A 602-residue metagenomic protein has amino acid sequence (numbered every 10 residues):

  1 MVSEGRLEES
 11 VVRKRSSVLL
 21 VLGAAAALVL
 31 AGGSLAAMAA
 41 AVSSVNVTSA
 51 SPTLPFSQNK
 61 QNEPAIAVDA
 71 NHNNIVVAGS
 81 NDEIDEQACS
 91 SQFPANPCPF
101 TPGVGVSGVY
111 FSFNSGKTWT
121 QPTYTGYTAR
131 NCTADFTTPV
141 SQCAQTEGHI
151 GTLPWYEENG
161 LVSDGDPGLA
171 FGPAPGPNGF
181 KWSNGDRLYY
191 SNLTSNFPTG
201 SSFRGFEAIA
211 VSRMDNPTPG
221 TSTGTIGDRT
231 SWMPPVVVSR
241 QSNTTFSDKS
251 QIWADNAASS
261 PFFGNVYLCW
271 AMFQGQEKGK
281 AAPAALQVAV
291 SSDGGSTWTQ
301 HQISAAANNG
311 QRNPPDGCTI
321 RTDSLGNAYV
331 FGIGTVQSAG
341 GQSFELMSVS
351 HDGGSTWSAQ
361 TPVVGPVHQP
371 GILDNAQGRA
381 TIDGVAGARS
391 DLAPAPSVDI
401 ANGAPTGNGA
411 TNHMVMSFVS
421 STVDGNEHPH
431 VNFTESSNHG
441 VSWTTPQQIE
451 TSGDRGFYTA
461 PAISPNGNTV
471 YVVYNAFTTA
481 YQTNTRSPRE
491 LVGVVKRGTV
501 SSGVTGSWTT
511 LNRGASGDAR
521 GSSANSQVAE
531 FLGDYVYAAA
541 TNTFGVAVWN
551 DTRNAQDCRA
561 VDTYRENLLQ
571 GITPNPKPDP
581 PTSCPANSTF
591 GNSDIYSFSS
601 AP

Functional and structural regions predicted by a protein language model:
M1-V11: Short, Lys/Arg-enriched N-terminal segments with co-localized hydrophobic residues within the first ~10-30 amino acids
L7-E8, A25, M38, S43: Generic short amphipathic/hydrophobic targeting helices enriched at N-termini, encompassing Sec-type signal peptides
E9-G23: Bacterial N-terminal signal peptides that target proteins for export
L22-G33: Bacterial N-terminal signal peptides
L35-P602: C-terminal PAP-associated
